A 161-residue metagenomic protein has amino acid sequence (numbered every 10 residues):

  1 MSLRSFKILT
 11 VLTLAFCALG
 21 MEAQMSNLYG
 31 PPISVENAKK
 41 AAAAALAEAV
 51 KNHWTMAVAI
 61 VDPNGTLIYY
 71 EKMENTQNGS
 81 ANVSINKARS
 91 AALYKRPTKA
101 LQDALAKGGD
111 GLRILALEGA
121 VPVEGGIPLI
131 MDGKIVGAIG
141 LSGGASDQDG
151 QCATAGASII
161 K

Functional and structural regions predicted by a protein language model:
M1-T10: Bacterial N-terminal signal peptides that target proteins for export
R4, L19, W54: Residue-level signal for beta-strand positions within conserved beta-sheet cores that form or flank
L9-G20: Bacterial N-terminal signal peptides
A23-K161: Flexible, solvent-exposed loop/hinge segments and secondary-structure transition points
